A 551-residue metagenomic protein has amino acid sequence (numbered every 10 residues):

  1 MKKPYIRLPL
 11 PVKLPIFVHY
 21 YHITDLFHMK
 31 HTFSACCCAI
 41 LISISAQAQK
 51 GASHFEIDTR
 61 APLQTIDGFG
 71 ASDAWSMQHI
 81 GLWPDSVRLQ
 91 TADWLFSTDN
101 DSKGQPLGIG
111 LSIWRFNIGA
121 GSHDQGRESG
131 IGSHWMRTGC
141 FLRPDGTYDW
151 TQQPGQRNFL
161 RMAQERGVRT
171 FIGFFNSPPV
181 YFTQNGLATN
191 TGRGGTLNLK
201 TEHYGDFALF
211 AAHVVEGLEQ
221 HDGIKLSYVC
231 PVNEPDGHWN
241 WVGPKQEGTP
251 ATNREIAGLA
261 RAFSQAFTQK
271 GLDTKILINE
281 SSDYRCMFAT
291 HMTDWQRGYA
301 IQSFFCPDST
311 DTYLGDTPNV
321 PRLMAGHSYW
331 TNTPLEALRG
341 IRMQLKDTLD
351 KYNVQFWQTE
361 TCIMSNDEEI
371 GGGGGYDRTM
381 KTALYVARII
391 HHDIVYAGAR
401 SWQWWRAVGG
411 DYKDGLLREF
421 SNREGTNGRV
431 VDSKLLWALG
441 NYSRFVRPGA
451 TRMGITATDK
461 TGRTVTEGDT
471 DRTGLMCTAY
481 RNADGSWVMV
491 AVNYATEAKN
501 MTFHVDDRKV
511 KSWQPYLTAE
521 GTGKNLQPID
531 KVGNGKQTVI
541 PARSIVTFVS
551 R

Functional and structural regions predicted by a protein language model:
M1-K50: Bacterial Sec-dependent N-terminal signal peptides
A52-S227, W239, Q246-A257, R261 (+1 more regions): N-terminal catalytic cores of secreted or lumenal carbohydrate-active enzymes
D67-D73, S112-I118, S122, T170-F174 (+7 more regions): Structural recognition of the beta-strand scaffold that forms the well-ordered cores of secreted hydrolase catalytic
E216, Q246-I389: Noncatalytic carbohydrate-binding groove/subsite architecture in carbohydrate-active enzymes
Q355-V446, A450-T466: Aromatic/acidic polysaccharide-binding cleft in carbohydrate-active enzymes
G462-K509, R543: Carbohydrate-binding surface patches
D506-K524: Solvent-exposed beta-hairpin/edge-strand motifs
P528-R551: C-terminal beta-strand-rich structural cap/linker in extracellular carbohydrate-active enzymes
